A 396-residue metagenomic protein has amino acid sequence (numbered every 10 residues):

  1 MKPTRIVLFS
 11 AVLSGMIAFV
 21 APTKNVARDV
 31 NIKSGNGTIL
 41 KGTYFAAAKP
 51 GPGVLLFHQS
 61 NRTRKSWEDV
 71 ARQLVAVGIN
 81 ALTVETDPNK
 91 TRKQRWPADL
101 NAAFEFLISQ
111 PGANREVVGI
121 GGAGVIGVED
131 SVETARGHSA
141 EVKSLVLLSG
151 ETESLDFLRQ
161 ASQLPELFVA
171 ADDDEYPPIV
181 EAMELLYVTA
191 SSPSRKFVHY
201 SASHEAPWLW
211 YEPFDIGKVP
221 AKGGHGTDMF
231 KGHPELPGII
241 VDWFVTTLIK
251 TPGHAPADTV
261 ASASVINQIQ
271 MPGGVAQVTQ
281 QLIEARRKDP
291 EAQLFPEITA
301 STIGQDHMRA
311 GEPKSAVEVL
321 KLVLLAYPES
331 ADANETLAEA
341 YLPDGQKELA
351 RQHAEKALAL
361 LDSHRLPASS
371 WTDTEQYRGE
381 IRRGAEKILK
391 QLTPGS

Functional and structural regions predicted by a protein language model:
T23-A47: N-terminal cap/lid segment of alpha/beta-hydrolase-fold proteins
K49-G51, H58-R62: Active-site glycine-rich loops that stabilize anionic/oxyanionic intermediates across multiple enzyme folds
S60-A71, T86: The serine-hydrolase catalytic nucleophile loop
S66, K90-G112: Alpha/beta-hydrolase active-site loop
V75, V169-G217: Active-site-adjacent alpha-helix of alpha/beta-hydrolase-fold enzymes
E105-Q163: Primarily recognizes the serine-hydrolase "nucleophile elbow" in alpha/beta-hydrolase and SGNH/GDSL folds
S162, L167-A170: Short beta-strand/loop motif that positions the catalytic acidic residue of the alpha/beta-hydrolase fold
S194-Q268, Q376-G384: C-terminal catalytic histidine-bearing segment of alpha/beta-hydrolase fold enzymes
